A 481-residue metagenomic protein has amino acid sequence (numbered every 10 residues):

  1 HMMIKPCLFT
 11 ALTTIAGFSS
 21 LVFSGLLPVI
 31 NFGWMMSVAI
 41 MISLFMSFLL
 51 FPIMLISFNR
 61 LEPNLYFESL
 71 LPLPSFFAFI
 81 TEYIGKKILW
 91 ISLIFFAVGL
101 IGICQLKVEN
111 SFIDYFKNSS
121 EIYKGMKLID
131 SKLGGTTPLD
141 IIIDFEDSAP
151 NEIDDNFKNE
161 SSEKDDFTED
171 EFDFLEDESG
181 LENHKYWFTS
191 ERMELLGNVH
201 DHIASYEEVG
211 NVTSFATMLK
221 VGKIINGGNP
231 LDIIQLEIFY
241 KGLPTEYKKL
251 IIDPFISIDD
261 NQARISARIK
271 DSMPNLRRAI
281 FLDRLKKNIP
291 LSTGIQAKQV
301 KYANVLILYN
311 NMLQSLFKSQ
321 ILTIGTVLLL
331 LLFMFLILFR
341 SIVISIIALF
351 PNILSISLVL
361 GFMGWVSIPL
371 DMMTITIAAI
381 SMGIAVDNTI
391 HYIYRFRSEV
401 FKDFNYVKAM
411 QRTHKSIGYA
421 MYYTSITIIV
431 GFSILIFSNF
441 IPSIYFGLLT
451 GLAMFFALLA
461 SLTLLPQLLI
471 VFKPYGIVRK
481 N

Functional and structural regions predicted by a protein language model:
H1-S111, P290-N481: Membrane-embedded transmembrane helical bundles of large multi-pass transporters/channels
G85-M372, I470, P474-N481: Extracytoplasmic
